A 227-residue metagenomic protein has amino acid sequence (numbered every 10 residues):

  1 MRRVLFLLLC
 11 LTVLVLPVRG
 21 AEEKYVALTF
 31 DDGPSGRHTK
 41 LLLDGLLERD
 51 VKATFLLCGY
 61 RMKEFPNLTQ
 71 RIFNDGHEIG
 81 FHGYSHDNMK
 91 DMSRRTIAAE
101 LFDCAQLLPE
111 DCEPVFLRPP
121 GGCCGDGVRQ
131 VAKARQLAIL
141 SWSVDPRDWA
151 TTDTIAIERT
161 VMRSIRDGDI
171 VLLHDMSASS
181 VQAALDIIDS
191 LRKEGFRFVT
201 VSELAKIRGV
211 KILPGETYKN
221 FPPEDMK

Functional and structural regions predicted by a protein language model:
V4-L14: Sec-dependent N-terminal signal peptides
R19-P109, E113-P114, D186, S190 (+1 more regions): Active-site beta->alpha N-cap acidic-glycine motif
V26-T29, A53-L57, E78-F81, V115-P119 (+3 more regions): Structural recognition of the beta-strand scaffold that forms the well-ordered cores of secreted hydrolase catalytic
G33, C58-Y60, Y84, P120-G122 (+3 more regions): Active-site beta-loop-alpha junctions enriched in small/polar residues
H38-L41, D87-C112, C123-D167, S180-A183: Alpha-helical scaffold elements lining the catalytic groove of polysaccharide deacetylases
E48-D50, M62-K63, S179-K227: C-terminal domain-boundary segment and adjacent tail
N74-E78, L107-E113, I165, P214-K227: Structural recognition of alpha->loop->beta junctions
